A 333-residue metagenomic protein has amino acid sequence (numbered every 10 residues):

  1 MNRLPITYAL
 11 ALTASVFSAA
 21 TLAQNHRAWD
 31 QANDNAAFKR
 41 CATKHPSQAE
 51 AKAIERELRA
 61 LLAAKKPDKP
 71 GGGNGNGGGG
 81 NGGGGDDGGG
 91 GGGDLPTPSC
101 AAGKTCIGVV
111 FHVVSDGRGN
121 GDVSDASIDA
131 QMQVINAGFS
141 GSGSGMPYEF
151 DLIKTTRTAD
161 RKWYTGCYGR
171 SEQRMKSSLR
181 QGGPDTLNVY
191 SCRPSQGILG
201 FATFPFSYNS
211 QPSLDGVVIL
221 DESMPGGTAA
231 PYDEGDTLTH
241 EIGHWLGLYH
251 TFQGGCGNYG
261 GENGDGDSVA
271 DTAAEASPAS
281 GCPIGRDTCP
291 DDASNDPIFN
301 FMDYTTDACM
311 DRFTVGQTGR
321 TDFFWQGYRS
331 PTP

Functional and structural regions predicted by a protein language model:
M1-A9: Bacterial N-terminal signal peptides that target proteins for export
Q24-T186, C192-S195, Q326-S330: Propeptide-to-catalytic entry region of secreted or membrane-anchored zinc metalloproteases
D116-D125, G227-Y232, T306-C309: Second-shell loop/turn segments in exported
G121-I128, P231-D236, N295, T314 (+1 more regions): Solvent-exposed, acidic/flexible segments
D129-S280, G285: Metzincin-family zinc-dependent endopeptidase catalytic domain
D267-P333: Metalloprotease/metallohydrolase-associated module, dominated by Zn2+-dependent proteases
